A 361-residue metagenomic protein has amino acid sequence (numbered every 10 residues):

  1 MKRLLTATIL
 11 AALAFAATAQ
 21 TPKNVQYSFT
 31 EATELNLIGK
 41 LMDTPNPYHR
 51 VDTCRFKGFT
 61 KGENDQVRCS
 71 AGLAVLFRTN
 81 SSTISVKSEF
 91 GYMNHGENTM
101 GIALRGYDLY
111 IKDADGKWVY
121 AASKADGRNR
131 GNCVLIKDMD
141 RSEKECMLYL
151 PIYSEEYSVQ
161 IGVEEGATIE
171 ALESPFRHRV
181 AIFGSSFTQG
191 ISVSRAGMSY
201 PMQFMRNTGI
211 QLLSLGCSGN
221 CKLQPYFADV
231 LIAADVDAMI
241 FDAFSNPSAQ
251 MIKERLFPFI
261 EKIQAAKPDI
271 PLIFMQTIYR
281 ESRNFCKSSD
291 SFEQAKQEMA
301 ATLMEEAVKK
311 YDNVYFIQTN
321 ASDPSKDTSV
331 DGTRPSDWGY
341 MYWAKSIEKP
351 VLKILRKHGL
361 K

Functional and structural regions predicted by a protein language model:
L4-L13: Sec-dependent N-terminal signal peptides
I9, A17-R179, I354-K361: N-terminal secretory targeting modules
R78, D138-R141, C146-C221, P225-I232: Serine-esterase "nucleophile elbow" of acetyl-processing enzymes
V86, F183-G184, M275: Short hydrophobic segments within beta-strands
C221-F257, K262, T277-N284: Oxyanion-hole/transition-state-stabilizing segment in secreted/luminal serine hydrolases and related acyltransferases
K267-L272: A short helix->loop->beta-strand "cap" motif at the edges of active sites that frequently abuts
R280-Q318, K361: Substrate-gating cap/lid alpha-helix
V330-K361: Histidine-centered active-site loop/cap adjacent to the catalytic His in serine esterases/O-acetyl transfer systems
